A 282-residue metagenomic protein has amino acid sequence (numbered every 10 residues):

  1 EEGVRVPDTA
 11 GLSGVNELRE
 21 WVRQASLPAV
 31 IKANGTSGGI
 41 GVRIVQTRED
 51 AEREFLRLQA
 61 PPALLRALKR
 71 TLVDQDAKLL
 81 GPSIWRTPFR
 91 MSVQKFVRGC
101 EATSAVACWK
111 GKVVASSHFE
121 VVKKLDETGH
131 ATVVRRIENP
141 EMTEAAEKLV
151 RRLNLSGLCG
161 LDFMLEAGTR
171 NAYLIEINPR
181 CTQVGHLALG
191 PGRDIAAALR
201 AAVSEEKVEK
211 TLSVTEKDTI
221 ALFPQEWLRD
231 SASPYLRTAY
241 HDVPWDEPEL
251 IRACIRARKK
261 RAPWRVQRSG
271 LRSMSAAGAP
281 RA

Functional and structural regions predicted by a protein language model:
E1-R90, K110, P140, A277: Active-site nucleotide/adenylate-binding loops and adjacent lid/helix of ATP-dependent enzymes
G39, V121-V134, N178-G192: Glycine-rich phosphate/pyrophosphate-binding beta-alpha loops
F55-K124, T128, R136-E147, L165-Y173: Phosphate-binding site of ATP-dependent enzymes
S104, R151-H186: Conserved metal-phosphate-binding beta-hairpin within the catalytic cores of diverse ATP-dependent phosphoryl-transfer
E144, I175, R193, A197-A198: Feature representing long, continuous alpha-helical segments
A197-A282: Peripheral (often C-terminal) accessory segments that flank ATP-dependent C-N-forming ligase machineries
